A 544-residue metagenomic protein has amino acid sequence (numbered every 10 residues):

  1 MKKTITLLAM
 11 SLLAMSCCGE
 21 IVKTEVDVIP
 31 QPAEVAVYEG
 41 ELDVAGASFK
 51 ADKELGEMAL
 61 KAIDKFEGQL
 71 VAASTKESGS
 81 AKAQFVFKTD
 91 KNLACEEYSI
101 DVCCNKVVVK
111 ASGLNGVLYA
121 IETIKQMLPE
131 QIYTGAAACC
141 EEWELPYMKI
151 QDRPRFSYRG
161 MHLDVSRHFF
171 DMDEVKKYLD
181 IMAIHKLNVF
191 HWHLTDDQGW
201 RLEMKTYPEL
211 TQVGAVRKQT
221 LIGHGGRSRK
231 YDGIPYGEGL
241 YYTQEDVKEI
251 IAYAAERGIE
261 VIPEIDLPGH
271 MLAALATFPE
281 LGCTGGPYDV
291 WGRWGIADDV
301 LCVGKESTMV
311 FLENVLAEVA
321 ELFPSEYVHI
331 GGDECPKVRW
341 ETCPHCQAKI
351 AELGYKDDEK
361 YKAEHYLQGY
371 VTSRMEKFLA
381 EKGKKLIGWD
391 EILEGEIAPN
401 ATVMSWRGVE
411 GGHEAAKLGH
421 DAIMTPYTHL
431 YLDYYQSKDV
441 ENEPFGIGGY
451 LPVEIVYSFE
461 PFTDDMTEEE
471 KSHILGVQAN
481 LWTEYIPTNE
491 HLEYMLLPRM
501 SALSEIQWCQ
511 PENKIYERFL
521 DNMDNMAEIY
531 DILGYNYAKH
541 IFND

Functional and structural regions predicted by a protein language model:
M1-E25: Bacterial Sec-dependent N-terminal signal peptides
C17-S157, A380-L393, I397, D524-G534 (+1 more regions): Acidic, contiguous N-terminal accessory segments
A45-A51, R159-D164, G233, G295-L301 (+4 more regions): Glycine- and acidic
M58, F169-D171, D197-E203, P268-A274 (+6 more regions): Flexible loop/turn segments at secondary-structure boundaries
I63-T75, K186-L187, E381-G383, L418-A422 (+1 more regions): Structural alpha-beta junctions
L93-D299, V303-M309, N314-Y327, R374 (+3 more regions): Feature activates predominantly on carbohydrate-active enzymes
A274-E280, T284, D289-A401, W406-L418: Active-site neighborhood of glycoside hydrolase catalytic domains
K385-A401, W406-D544: Flexible, acidic glycine-rich loops studded with aromatic residues
